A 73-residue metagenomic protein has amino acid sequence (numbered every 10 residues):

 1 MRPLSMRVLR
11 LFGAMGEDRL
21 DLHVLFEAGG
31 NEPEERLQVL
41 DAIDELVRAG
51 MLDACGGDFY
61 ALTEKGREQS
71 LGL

Functional and structural regions predicted by a protein language model:
M1, M51, G72-L73: Short intrinsically disordered terminal tails
M1-N31, L37: Short amphipathic alpha-helical interface segments
R10, D41-D44, E64: A generic structural signal for well-ordered alpha-helical surface patches
H23, G57-D58: Short loop/turn and capping residues at structural boundaries
E32-R48: Short amphipathic alpha-helical interaction segments
V47-G57: A short, conserved structural fragment
D58-E64: Minor-groove-contacting beta-hairpin "wing" of winged helix-turn-helix DNA-binding domains
K65-L73: Short, amphipathic alpha-helical interaction segments positioned at domain boundaries
